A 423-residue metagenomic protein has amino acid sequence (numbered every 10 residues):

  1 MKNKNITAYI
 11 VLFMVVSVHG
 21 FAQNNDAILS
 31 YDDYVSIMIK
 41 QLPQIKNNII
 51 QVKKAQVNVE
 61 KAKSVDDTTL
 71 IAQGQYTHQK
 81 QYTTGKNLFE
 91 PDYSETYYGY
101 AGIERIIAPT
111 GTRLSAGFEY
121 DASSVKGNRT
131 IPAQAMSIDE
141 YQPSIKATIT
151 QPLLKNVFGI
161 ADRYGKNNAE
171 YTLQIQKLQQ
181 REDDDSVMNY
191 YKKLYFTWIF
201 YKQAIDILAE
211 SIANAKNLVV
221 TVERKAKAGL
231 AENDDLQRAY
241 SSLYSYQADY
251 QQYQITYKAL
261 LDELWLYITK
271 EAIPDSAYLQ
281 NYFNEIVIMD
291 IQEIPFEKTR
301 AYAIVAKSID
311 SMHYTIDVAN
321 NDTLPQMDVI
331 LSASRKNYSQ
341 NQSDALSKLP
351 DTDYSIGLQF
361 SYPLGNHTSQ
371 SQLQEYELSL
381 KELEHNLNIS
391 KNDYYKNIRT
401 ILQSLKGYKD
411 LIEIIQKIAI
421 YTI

Functional and structural regions predicted by a protein language model:
M1-I49, K53, S64, K86 (+4 more regions): Terminal intrinsically disordered/low-complexity segments used for targeting and assembly
N3-N5, E170-Y171, K177-F296, I401-Y408: Periplasmic alpha-helical coiled-coil/stalk elements that build and connect Gram-negative outer-membrane
I39-L153, N189, A259, E263-L266 (+2 more regions): A small-residue-enriched
N47-A62, D183-V219, S241-L243, L260 (+2 more regions): Amphipathic alpha-helical coiled-coil segments
D92-E95, A169, D184, K391: Outer-membrane beta-barrel transmembrane strands
L154-N156, A161, D185-Y190: A conserved hydrophobic secondary-structure block that centers on an alpha-helix together with its immediately flanking
G159-D162, K166, N366-S369, L373: Interdomain signal-transducing alpha-helical coiled-coil linkers
